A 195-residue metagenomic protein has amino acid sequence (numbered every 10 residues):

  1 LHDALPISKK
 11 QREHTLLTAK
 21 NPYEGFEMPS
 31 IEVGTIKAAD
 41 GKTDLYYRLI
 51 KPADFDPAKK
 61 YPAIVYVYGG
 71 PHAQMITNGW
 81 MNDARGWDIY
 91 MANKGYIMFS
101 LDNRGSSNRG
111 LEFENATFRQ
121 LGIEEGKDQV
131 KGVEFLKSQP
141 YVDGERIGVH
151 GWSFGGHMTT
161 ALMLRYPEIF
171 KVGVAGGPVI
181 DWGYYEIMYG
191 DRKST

Functional and structural regions predicted by a protein language model:
L1-S194: Serine-hydrolase catalytic core recognition
